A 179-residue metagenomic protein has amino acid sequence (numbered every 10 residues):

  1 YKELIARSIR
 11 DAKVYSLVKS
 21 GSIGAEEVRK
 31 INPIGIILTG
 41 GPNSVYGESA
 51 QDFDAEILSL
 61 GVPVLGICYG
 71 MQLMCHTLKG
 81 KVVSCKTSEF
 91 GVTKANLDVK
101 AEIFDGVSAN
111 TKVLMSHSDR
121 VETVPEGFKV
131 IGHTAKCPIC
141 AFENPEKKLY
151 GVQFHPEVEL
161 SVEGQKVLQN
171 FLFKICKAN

Functional and structural regions predicted by a protein language model:
Y1-I34, L38, N43-I67, T77-N179: Amide-donor transfer/coupling interface in amidating biosynthetic enzymes
G70: Conserved cofactor-binding/catalytic machinery of classical short-chain dehydrogenase/reductase
L73-M74: Local cysteine-cluster metal-coordination motifs and their immediate loop/turn environment, predominantly Fe-S cluster
